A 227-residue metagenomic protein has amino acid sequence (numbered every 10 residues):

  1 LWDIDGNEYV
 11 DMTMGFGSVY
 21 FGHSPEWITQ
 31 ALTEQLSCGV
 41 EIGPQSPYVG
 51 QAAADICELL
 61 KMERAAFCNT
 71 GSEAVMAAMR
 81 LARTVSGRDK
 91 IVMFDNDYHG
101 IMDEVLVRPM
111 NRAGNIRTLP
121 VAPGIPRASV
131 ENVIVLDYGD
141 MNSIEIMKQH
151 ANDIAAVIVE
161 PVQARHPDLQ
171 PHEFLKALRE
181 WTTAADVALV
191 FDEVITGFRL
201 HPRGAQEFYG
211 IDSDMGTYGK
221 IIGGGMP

Functional and structural regions predicted by a protein language model:
L1-D11: Active-site and channel-lining beta-strand-loop segments that bind or position nucleotide-derived/phosphorylated
G15-P44, A53-A66: Glycine-rich phosphate-binding segment of PLP-dependent enzymes
W27, Q51-A156: PLP-dependent aspartate aminotransferase-fold enzymes
I42-V49, A66-S72, D95-Y98, I195 (+1 more regions): Active-site nucleophile and cofactor-binding loops and adjacent substrate-binding regions of central metabolic enzymes
V85, T183-A185: Helix C-cap/helix->beta junction micro-motif
E160-F174, D186-Y209: Conserved PLP phosphate-binding loop immediately N-terminal to the Schiff-base lysine helix in PLP-dependent enzymes
L175-T183: Surface-exposed amphipathic alpha-helices with a cationic face
Y209-P227: Active-site PLP attachment segment
